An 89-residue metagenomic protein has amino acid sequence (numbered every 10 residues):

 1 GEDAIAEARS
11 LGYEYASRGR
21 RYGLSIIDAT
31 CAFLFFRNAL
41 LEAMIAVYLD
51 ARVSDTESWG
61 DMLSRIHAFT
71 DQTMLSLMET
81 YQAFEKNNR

Functional and structural regions predicted by a protein language model:
D3-R89: Long, amphipathic alpha-helical coupling/dimerization segments that relay conformational signals between
